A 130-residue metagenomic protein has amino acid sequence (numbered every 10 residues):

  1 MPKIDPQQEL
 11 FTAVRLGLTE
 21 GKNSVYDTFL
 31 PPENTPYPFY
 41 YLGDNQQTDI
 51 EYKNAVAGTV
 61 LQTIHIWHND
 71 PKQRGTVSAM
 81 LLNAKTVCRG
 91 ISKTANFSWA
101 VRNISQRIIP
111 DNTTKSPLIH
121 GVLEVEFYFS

Functional and structural regions predicted by a protein language model:
M1-L16, Q46-T59, F97-S130: Short, charged interaction patches at domain edges and termini
M1-N54, L82, T86, I91-N96: Small/polar-rich, solvent-exposed N-terminal microdomains that initiate assembly or binding
D27, Y37, H65, S116-H120: A generic structural signal for ordered secondary structure
Y40, Q62, L123: Change "...and in nucleic-acid phosphodiester-cleaving endonucleases..." to "...and in nucleic-acid processing enzymes
T59-V60, L81: Residue-level signature of transmembrane alpha-helix interfaces in integral membrane proteins
V60-H68: Active-site-adjacent structural patch at catalytic or cofactor/ligand-binding sites
W67-G90: Mid-chain, well-packed structural core segment of small domains
